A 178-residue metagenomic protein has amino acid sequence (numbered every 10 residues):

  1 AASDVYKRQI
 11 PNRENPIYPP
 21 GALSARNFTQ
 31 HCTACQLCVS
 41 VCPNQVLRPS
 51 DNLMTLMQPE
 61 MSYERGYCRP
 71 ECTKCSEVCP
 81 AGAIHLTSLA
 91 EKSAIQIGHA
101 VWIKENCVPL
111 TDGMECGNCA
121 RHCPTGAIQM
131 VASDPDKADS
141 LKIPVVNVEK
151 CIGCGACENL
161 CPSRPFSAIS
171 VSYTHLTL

Functional and structural regions predicted by a protein language model:
A1-Q9, T174-L178: Conserved small/polar residues in nucleotide/adenosyl-binding loops
K7-V41, P49: C-terminal segment of N-terminal export signals and the immediately downstream linker at the start of the mature
A22-C32, P59-P70, C107-P109, S140-I152: Flexible gly/pro/ser-rich segments immediately N-terminal to CXXCH heme-c attachment motifs in exported/periplasmic
F28, H99-K104: Short amphipathic
L37-M54, C72-I95, G117-D139, A156-Y173: Iron-sulfur cluster-binding cysteine motifs and their immediate structural context in ferredoxin-like electron-transfer
L53, M61, H99: Active/binding-pocket-proximal capping segment
V101-W102, Q129, V145-V146, T177: Conserved beta-strand segments that form the floor/walls of ligand-binding pockets within enzyme and binding domains
